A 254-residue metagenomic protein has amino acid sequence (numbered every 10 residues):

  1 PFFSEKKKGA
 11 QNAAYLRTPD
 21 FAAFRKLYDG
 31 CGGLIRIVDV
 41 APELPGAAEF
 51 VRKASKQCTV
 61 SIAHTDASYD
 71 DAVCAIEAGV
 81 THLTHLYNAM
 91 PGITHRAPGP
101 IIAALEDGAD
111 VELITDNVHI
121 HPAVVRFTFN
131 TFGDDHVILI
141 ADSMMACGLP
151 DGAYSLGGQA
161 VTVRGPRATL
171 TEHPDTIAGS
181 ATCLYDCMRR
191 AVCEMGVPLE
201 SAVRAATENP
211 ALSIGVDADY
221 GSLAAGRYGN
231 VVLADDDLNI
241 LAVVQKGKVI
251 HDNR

Functional and structural regions predicted by a protein language model:
P1-L34: Divalent-metal coordination cores built from histidine and acidic residues
S4-E5, P91, G148, D252: Conserved protein kinase catalytic core
R17-F21, A41-L44, Y69, T94-P98 (+6 more regions): Electropositive phosphate-/nucleotide-binding environments in soluble metabolic enzymes
R25-D151: Active-site core of metal-dependent hydrolases
P100-V111, F129-A234: His/Asp/Glu-enriched, well-ordered alpha-helical/loop segment that forms or immediately abuts the divalent-metal
L238-V244: Short, Lys/Arg- and Gly-enriched loop/turn segments at beta-strand edges
